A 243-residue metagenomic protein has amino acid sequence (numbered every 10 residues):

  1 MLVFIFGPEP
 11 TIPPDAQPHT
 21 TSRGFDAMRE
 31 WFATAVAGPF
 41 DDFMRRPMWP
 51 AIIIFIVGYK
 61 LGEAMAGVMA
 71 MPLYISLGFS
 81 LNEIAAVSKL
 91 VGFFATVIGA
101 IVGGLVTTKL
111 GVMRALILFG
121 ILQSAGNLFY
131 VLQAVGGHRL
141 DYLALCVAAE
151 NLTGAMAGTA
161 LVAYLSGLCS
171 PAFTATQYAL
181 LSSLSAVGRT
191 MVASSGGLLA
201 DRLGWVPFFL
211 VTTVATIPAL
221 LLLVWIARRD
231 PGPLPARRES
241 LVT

Functional and structural regions predicted by a protein language model:
M1, S195-P218: A membrane-interface helix-boundary motif in multi-pass transporters
M1-A16, L222-A227: C-terminal membrane-cytosol helix-exit motif in multi-pass small-molecule transporters
P14-I52: Juxtamembrane intracellular "pre-TM" segments in multi-pass secondary transporters
V68-A85: Short amphipathic helix-loop junctions that connect adjacent transmembrane helices in Major Facilitator Superfamily/SLC
L81-N82, P171-L181: Loop-to-transmembrane helix entry/capping segments in MFS-fold secondary transporters and related SLC/MFSD carriers
I98-A115, A200-D201: Helix-to-loop junctions at the C-terminal end of transmembrane segments in multipass secondary transporters
I121-H138: C-terminal ends and interior cores of transmembrane alpha-helices in multi-pass membrane transporters/permeases
M156-S170: Intracellular juxtamembrane helix-capping segments at the cytosolic ends of symmetry-related transmembrane helices
